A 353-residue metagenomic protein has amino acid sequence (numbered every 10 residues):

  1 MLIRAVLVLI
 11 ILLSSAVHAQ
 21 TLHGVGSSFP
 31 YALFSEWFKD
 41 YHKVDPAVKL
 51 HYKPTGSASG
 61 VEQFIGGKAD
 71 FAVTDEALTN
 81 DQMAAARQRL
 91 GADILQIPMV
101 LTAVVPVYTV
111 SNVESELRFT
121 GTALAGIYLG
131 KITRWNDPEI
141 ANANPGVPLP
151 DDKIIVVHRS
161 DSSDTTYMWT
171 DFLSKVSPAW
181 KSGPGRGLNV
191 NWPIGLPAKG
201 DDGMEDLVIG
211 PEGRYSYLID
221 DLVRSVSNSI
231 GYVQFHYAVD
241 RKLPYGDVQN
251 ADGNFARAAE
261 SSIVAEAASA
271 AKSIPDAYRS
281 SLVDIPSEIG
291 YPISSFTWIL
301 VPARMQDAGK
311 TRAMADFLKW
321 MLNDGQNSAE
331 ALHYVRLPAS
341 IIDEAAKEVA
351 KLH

Functional and structural regions predicted by a protein language model:
M1: Surface-exposed binding/hinge segments that line and control ligand-binding clefts or catalytic entry sites
R4-S14: Bacterial N-terminal signal peptides
A19-H353: Flexible loop/hinge segments at secondary-structure junctions
